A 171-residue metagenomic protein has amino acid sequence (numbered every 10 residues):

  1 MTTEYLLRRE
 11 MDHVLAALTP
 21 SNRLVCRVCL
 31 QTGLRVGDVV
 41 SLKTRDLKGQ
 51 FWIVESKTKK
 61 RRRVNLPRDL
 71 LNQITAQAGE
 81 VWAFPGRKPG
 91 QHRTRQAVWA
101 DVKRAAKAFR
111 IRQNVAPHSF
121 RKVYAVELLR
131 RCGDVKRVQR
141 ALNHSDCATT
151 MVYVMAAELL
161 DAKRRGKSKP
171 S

Functional and structural regions predicted by a protein language model:
M1, Y5, N65-D69, M155-S171: DNA/chromatin major-groove-contacting recognition/catalytic segments
M1-M11, P85-Q91: Flexible interdomain linker/hinge and immediately adjacent N-terminus of the catalytic tyrosine-recombinase domain
E4-T32, V36: Basic, Lys/Arg- and aromatic-enriched nucleic-acid-binding interface segment
V28-C29, E127-R131, A141, Y153: Short alpha-helical segment immediately N-terminal to, or the first helix within, an HTH/HTH-like DNA-binding domain
C29-G49: Short, charged phosphate-coordinating catalytic segments
D38-V39, N114-V115, A125, G133-H144: Active-site-proximal segment of tyrosine recombinases
R45-G49, D134-V154, L159: Short, polar N-cap/turn motifs at the start of nucleic acid-interacting alpha helices
S56-T75, E80-K103: C-terminal catalytic core of Y-nucleophile DNA break-rejoin enzymes
